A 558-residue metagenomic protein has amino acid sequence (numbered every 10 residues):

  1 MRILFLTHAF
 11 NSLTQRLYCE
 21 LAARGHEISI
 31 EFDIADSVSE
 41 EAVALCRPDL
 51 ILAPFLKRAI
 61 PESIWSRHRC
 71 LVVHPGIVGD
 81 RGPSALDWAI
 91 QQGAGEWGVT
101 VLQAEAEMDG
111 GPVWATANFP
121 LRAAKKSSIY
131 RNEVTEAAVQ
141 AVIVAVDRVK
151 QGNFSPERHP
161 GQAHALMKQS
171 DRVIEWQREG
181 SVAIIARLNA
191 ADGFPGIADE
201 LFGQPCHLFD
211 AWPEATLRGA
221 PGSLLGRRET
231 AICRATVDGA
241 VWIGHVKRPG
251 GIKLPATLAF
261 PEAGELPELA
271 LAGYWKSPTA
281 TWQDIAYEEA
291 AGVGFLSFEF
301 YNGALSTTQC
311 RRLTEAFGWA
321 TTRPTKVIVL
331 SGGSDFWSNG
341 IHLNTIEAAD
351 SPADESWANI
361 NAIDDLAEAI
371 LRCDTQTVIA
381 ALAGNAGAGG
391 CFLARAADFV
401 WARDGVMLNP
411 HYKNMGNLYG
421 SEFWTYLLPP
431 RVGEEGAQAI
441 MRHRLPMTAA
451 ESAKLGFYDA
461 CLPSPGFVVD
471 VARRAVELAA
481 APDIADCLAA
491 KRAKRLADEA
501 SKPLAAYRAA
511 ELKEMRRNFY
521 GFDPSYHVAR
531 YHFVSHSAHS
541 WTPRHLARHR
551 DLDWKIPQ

Functional and structural regions predicted by a protein language model:
M1-A9, C19, R172-Q283: An anion-binding loop in the catalytic cleft
L21, A106-T216, E229: Active-site-proximal loop/hinge segments within enzyme catalytic domains
E27-V38: A short beta-strand-loop structural module common to alpha/beta enzyme folds
L45-C46, L50-A104, A394: Alpha-helical oligomerization interface recognition
A145, Y419, Y458-D523: C-terminal long alpha-helix characteristic of the crotonase
A256-S331: Conserved CoA-thioester-binding segment of acyl-CoA-metabolizing enzymes
A291-L296, Q309-P352, D365-I379, R403-M407 (+1 more regions): A structural preference for short, pocket-lining loop segments at secondary-structure junctions
R372-T375, A381-A388, A396-M407, H411-D486: Crotonase-fold acyl-CoA enzyme core
